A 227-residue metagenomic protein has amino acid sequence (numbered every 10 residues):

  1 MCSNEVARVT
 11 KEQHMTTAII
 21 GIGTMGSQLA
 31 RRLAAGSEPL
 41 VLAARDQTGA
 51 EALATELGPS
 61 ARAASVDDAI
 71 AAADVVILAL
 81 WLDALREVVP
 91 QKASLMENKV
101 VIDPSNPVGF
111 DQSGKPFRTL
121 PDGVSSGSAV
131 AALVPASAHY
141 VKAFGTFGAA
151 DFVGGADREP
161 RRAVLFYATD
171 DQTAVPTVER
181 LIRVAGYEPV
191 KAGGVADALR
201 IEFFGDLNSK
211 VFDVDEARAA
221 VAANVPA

Functional and structural regions predicted by a protein language model:
C2, V6-P59: NAD(P)+-binding Rossmann beta1-loop-alpha1 motif at the extreme N-terminus of oxidoreductases
M15-T16, V100, V164: Residues that mark the start of a beta-strand
L42, I77, Y167: Conserved SAM-binding loop
T48, E56, S125, A132-Y140 (+5 more regions): Internal alpha-helical scaffold of NAD(P)-dependent oxidoreductase catalytic cores
E51, P90, S128, A132: Active-site phosphate/pyrophosphate- and oxyanion-stabilizing loops and adjacent acidic/basic residues in soluble
G58-A61, V66-V100, P104-G114: Rossmann-like NAD(P)-binding element
S105-K142, T146-A150, A156: Rossmann-fold NAD(P)-binding glycine/threonine-rich loop
